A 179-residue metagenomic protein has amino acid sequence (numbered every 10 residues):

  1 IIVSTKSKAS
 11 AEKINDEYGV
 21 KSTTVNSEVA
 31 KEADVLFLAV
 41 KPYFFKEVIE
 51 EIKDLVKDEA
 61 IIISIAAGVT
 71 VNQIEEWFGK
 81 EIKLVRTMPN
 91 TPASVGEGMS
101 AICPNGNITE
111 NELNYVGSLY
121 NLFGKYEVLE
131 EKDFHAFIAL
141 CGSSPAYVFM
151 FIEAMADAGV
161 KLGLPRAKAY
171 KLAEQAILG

Functional and structural regions predicted by a protein language model:
I1-D16: NAD(P)-binding Rossmann-fold cofactor-contacting core
K8, E17-Y18, N26-I102, G106: Rossmann-like NAD(P)(H) cofactor-binding subdomain of soluble oxidoreductases
K21-N26, E127-L129: Short acidic-hydrophobic, aromatic-tinged amphipathic segments that line or gate anion-handling sites
Q73-K83, M99-F137, V148-G179: Internal alpha-helical scaffold of NAD(P)-dependent oxidoreductase catalytic cores
C141: Phosphate/pyrophosphate- and phosphate-bearing ligand-binding catalytic cores of soluble enzymes
S144: Aromatic-residue-lined binding/catalytic grooves and analogous aromatic/hydrophobic interfacial grooves in multimeric
